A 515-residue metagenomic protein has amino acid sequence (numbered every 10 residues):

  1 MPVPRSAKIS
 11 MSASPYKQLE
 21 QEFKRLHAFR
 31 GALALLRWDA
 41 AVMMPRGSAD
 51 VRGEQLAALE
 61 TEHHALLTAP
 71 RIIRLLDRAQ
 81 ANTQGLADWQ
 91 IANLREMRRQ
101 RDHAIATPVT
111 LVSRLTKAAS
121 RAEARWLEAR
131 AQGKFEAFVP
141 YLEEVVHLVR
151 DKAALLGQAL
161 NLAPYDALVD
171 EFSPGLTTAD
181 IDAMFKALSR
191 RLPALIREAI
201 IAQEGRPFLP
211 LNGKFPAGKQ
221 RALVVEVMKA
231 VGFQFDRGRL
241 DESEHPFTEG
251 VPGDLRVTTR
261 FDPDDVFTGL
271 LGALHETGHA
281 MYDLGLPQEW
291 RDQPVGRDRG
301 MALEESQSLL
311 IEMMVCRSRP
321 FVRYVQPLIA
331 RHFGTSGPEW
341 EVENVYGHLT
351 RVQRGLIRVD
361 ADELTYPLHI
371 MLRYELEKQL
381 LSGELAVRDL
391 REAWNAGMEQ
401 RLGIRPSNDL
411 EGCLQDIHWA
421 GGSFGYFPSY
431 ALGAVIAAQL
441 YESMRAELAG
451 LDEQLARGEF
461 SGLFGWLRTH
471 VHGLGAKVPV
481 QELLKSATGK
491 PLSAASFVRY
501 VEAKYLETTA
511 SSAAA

Functional and structural regions predicted by a protein language model:
P4-P174, K477, E502-A515: A well-structured
R5, I9-P15, A34-R37, A41 (+5 more regions): C-terminal, non-catalytic "cap/extension" segments appended to globular domains
L19, G157, F261, D265-Q288 (+1 more regions): Active-site recognition of the HExxH zinc-binding catalytic motif
V51, L111-R114, Y141-E144, M184 (+12 more regions): Secondary-structure capping and boundary motifs in well-ordered enzyme cores
L115-V266, Y505: Contiguous, non-catalytic segments that form substrate-binding/exosite surfaces or channel walls
F185, S189-L192, A217-R221, V227-D241 (+2 more regions): All-alpha helical catalytic cores of prenyl diphosphate-utilizing isoprenoid enzymes
D236, E289-Q293, R317-P327, V387-R388: Acidic/polar loop patches that form or flank catalytic/metal-binding clefts of enzymes that bind anionic ligands
R297-P338: Post-HExxH zinc-binding segment in Zn-dependent metallohydrolases
